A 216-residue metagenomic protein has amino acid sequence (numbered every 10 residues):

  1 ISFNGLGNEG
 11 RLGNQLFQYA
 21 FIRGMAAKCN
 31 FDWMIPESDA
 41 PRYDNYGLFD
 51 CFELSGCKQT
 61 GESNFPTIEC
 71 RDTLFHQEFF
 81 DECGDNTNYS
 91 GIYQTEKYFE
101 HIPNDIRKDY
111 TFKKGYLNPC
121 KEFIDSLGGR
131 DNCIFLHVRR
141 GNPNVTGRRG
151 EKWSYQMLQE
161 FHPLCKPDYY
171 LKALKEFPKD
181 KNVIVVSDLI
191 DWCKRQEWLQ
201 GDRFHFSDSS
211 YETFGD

Functional and structural regions predicted by a protein language model:
I1-L6, Y116-F123, G201-D202: Short amphipathic alpha-helical segments and their helix-coil junctions
I1-N45: N-terminal pre-catalytic "stem/leader" segment of glycosyltransferase-like enzymes
N4-R11, M157, F161, D208: Active-site rim elements
L12, P178-D216: Donor-binding and catalytic core of enzymes assembling or modifying cell-surface/extracellular glycoconjugates
G13-L16, E160-D168, Y211-F214: Conserved phosphate-coordination/catalytic loops
E37, V138, V185-S187: Short beta-strand/turn micro-motifs composed of small residues that flank or help shape donor/cofactor-binding pockets
A40-D180: Secretory-pathway luminal glycosyltransferase catalytic domains
